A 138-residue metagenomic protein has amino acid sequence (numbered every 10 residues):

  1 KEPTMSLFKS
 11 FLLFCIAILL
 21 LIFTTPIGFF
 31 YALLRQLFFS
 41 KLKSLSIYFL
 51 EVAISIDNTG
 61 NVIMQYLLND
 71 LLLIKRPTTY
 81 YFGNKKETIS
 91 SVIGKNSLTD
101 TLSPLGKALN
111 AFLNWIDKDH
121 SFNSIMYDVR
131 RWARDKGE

Functional and structural regions predicted by a protein language model:
T4-K41, L45-I63, L67-D70: A hydrophobic membrane-anchoring feature enriched in long, contiguous, low-charge segments that mark signal-anchor
K75-E138: Polybasic, proline/glycine-rich intrinsically disordered low-complexity segments
